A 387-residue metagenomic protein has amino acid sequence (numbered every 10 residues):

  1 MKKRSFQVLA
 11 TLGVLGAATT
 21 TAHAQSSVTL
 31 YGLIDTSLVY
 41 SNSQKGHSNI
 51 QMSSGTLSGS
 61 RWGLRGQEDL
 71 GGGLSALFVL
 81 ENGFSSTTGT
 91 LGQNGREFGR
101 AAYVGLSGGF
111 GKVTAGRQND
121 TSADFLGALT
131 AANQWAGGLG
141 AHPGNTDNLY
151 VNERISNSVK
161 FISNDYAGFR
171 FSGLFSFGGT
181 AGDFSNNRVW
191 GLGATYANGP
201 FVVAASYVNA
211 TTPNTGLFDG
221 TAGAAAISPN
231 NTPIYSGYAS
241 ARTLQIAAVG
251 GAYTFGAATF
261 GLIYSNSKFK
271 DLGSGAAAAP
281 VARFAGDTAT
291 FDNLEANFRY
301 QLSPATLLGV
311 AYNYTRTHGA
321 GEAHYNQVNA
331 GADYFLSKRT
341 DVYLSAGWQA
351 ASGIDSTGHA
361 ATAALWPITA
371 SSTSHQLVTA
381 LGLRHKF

Functional and structural regions predicted by a protein language model:
M1-L9: Bacterial N-terminal signal peptides that target proteins for export
T19-A24: Sec/Tat signal peptide C-region and signal peptidase I cleavage site
Q25-Y40, I50-G178, N186-V208, G347-A351: Outer membrane beta-barrel
V39-K45, S85-G89, S176-G182, N187 (+4 more regions): Sequence/structural signature of outer-membrane beta-barrel proteins
H47-I50, T90, T146, G178-G179 (+4 more regions): Extracellular loop and loop/strand-boundary signature of outer-membrane beta-barrel proteins
S54-T56, N94-R96, Y150-E153, F184-N186 (+5 more regions): Short sequence motifs at beta-strands and strand-loop junctions characteristic of Gram-negative outer-membrane
G193-N329, Y334, H385: Detector for outer-membrane/organellar transmembrane beta-barrel domains, recognizing the amphipathic beta-strand
L336, T373-F387: Outer-membrane beta-barrel "beta-signal"
